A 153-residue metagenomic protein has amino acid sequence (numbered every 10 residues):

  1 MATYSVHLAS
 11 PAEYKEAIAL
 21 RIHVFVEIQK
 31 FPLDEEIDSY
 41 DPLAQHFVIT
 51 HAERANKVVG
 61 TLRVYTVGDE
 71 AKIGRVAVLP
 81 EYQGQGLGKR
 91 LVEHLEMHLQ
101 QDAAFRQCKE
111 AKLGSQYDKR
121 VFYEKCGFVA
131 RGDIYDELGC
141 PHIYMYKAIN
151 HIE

Functional and structural regions predicted by a protein language model:
M1-E35, D41-H46, T50-K57: Short amphipathic alpha-helix that is part of the acyltransferase structural core
I37-P42, G114, D136-E137: A short beta-turn/loop motif at secondary-structure boundaries
V48, N56-Y65, E70-A77: Conserved beta-strand in the GNAT
R63, K72, A77, G86 (+2 more regions): Conserved beta-strand segments that form the floor/walls of ligand-binding pockets within enzyme and binding domains
T66-G74, Q83, F105-Q107, L138-P141: A conserved beta-turn-beta hairpin within the catalytic core of GNAT-like acetyltransferases that forms part
Y82, G86-L95: Conserved acetyl-CoA pyrophosphate-binding loop and the N-cap/start of the following alpha-helix in GNAT-like
V92, L99-Q116: Conserved GNAT acetyl-CoA-binding A-motif
K112, E124, V129-Y144: Conserved catalytic-core motifs of GNAT/GCN5-like acyltransferases
